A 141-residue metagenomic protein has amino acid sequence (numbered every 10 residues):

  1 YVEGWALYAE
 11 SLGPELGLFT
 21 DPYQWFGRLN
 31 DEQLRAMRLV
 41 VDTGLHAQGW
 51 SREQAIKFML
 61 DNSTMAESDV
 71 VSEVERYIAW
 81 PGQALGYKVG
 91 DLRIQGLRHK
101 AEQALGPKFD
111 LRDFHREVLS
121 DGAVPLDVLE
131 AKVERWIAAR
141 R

Functional and structural regions predicted by a protein language model:
Y1-R141: N-terminal maturation segment of proteins
